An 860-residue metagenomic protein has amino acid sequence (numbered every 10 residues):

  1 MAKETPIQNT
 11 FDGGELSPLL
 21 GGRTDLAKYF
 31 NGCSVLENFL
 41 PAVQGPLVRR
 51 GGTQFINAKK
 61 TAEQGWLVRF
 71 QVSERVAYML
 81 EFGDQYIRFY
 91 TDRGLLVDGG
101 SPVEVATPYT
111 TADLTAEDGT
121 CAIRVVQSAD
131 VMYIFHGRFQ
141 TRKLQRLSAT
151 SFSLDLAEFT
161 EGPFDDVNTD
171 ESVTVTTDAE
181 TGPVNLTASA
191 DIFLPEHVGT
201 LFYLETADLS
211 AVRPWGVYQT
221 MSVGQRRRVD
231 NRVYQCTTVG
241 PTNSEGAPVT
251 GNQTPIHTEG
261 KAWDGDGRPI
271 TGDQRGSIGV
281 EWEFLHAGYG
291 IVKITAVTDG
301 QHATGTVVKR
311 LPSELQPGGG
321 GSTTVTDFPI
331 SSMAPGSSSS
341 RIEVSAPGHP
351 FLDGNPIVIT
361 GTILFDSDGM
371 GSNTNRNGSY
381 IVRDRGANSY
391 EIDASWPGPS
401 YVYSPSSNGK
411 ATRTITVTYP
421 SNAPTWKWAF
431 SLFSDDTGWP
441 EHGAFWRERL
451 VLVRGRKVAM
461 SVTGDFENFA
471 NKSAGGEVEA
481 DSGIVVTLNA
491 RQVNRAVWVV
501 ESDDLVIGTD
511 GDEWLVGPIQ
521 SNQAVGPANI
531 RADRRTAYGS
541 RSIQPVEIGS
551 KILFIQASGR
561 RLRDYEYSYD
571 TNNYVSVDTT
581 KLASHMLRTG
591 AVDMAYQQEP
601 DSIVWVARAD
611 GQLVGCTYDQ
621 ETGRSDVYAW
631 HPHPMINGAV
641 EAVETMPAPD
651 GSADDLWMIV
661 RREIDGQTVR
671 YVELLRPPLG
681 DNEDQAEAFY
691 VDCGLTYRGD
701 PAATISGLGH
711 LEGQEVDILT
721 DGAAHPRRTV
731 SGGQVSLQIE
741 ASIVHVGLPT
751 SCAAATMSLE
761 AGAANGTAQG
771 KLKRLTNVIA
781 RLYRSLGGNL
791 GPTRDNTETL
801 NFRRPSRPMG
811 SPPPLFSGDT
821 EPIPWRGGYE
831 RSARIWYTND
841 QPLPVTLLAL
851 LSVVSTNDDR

Functional and structural regions predicted by a protein language model:
M1-P102, K143, L147-P183, T306 (+8 more regions): N-terminal beta-propeller domains
E4-G21, A27, S101-I123, F159-A179 (+4 more regions): Small/polar beta-strand repeat architecture
L47-R50, T61-E63, S101-Q127, D178-N185 (+8 more regions): Short linear interaction motifs
Y78, F82, T107-K143, I507-G508: Elongated alpha-helical scaffolds
Y86-Y90, L515, I519, G787-R804: Short, surface-exposed beta-strand/strand-loop-strand elements in extracellular ectodomains
P108-V126, G438-W439, S736-Q738, S806-P842 (+1 more regions): Beta-sandwich interaction modules
T120-V125, G443, R449, K457 (+1 more regions): Beta-sheet-dominated scaffold domains
T750-G788, P792-L800, A849-L850, T856-R860: Glycine/proline-rich low-complexity spacer/linker segments in large multi-domain proteins
